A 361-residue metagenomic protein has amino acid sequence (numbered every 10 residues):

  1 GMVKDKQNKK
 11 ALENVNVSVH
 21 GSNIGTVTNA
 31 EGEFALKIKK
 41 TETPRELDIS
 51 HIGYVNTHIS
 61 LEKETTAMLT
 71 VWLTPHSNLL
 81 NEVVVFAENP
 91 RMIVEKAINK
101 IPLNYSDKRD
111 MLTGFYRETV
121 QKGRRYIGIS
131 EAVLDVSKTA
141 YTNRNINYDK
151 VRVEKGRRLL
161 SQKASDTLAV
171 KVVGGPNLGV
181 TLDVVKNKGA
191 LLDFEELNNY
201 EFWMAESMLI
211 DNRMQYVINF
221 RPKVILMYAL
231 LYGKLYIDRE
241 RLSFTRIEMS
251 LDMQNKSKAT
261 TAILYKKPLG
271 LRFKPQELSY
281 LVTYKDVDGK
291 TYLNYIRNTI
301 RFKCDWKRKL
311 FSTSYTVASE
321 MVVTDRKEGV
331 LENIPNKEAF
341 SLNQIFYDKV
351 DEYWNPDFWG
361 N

Functional and structural regions predicted by a protein language model:
G1-L12: Structural motif
V15-V19, G32, L47, V85: Hydrophobic beta-strand segments
V19, E46-I59: A short, solvent-exposed loop/turn motif at the edges and junctions of modular extracellular/periplasmic domains
N23-E33: Short, acidic Ser/Thr/Gly-rich low-complexity loop/linker segments typical of extracellular and cell-surface proteins
T26, V55-M68: Structured interaction patches on ligand/partner-binding surfaces of diverse proteins
F34-L36, A67-L69: Short strand-edge motifs at loop-to-beta-strand transitions and within beta-strands of extracellular beta-rich domains
T70-Y200, D211-M214, T260-L264, P268-N361: Surface-exposed, low-complexity/disordered segments and acidic/polar micro-motifs at processing/linker regions
V185-R239, S243-L251, V282-D286, T291: Extended beta-strand-rich segments in extracellular/periplasmic secretory proteins, especially within noncatalytic
